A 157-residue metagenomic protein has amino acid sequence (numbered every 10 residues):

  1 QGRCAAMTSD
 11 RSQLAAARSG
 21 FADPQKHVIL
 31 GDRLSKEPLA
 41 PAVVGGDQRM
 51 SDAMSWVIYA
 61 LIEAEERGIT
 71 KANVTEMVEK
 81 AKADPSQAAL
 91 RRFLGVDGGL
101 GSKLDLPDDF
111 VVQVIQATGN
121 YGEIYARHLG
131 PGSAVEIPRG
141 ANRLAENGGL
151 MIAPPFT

Functional and structural regions predicted by a protein language model:
R3-I29: A ligand-binding cleft/hinge motif common to bilobed small-molecule-binding domains
R11, Q25, K36-P38, D52 (+1 more regions): Extracytoplasmic
L14, V114-I115: Generic hydrophobic, helix-prone segments enriched in Leu/Val/Ile
L30-V112, N120, G132, L150-I152 (+1 more regions): Extended ligand-binding regions for polar small-molecule ligands
A117, Y121-T157: Intrinsically disordered, low-complexity segments enriched in small/flexible residues
